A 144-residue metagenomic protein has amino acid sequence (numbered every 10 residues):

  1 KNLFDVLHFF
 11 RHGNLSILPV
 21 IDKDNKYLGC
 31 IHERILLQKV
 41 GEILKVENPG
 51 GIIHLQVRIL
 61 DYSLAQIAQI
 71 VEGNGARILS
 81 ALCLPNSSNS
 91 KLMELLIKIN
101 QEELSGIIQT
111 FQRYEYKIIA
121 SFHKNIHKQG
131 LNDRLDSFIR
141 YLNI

Functional and structural regions predicted by a protein language model:
K1-F9, L15, V20-K23, Y27-L28 (+3 more regions): Bateman/CBS regulatory modules and CBS-like beta-alpha motifs in cytosolic regions of diverse proteins
K1-N14, I21-D22, L37-K45, S63-N74 (+1 more regions): The conserved cystathionine-beta-synthase
L15, P19, Y27-I43, Q101-E103: Short beta->alpha transition motifs characteristic of CBS
P49-I144: A conserved regulatory-domain signal marking ACT and ACT-like small-molecule sensing domains and adjacent regulatory
